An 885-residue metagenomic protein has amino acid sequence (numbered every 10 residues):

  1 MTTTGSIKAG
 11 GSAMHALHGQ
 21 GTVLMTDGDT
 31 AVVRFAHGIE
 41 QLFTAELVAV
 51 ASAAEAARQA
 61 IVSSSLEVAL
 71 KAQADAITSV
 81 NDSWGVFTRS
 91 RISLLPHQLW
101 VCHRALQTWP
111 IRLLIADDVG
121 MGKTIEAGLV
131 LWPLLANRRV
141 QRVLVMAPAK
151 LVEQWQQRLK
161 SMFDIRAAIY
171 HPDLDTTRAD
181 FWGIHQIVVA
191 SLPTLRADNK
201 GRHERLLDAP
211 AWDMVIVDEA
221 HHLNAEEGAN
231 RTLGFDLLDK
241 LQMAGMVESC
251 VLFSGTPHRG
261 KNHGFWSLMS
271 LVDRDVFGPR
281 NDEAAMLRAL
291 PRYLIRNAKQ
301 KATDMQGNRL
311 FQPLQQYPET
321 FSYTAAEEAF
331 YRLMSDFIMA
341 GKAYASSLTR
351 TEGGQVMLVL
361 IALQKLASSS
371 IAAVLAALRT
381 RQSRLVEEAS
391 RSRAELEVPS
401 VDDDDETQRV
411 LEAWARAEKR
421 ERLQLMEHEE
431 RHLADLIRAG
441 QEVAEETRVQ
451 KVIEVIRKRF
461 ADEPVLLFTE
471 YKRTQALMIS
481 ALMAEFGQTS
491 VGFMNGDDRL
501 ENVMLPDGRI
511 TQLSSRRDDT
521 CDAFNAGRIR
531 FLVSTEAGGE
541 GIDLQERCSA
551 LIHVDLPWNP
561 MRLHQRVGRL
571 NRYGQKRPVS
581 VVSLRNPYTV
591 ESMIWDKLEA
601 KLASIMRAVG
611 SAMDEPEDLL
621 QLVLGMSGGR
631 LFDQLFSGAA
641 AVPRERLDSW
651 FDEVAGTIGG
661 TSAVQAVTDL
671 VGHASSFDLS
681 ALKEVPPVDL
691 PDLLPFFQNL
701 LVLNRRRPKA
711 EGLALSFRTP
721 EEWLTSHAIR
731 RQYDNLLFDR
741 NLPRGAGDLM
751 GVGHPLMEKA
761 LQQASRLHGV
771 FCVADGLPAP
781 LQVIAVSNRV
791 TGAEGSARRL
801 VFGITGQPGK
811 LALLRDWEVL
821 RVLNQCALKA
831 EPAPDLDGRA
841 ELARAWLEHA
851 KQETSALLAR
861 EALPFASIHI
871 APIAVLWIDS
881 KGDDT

Functional and structural regions predicted by a protein language model:
A9-S12, A16-A49: Basic/aromatic-rich interaction segments and small domains that mediate binding to polyanionic partners
L47-L70, A74-H97, H103, K123-E126 (+4 more regions): SF2 helicase/translocase NTPase motor core, specifically the RecA-like lobe 1 inter-motif segment between Walker
A57-S63, V68-K71, I77, R577-R731 (+6 more regions): C-terminal accessory region of SF2 helicases/translocases
R91-I111, A444-R448: N-terminal pre-P-loop "Q-motif" helix
I184, V188-M214, N224-E395, T589-G656: Inter-lobe coupling linker of SF2 helicases/translocases
Q312-S322, L375-R530, F677-D692, Q698-L701 (+2 more regions): Conserved Helicase C-terminal RecA-like lobe
A340, Q732-T885: Mid-to-C-terminal oligomerization/interaction "stalk" domains of large proteins
N559-R577, V581: Conserved SF2 helicase motif VI
